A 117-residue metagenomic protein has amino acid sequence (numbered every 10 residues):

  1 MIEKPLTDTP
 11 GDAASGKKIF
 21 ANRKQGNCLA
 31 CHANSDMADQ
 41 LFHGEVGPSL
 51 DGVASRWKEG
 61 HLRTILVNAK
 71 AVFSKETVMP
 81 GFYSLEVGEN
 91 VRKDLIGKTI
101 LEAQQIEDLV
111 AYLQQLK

Functional and structural regions predicted by a protein language model:
M1-R23: Electrostatic cytochrome c docking/interface patches
E3-L6, S49-G52, L95-T99: Second-shell loop/turn segments in exported
T7-D8, Q40-L41, I100: Short helix-capping and inter-helix turn/linker motifs at the boundaries of alpha-helical repeat units
D12, K58, L101-Q105: An acidic site on a long C-lobe helix of protein kinase domains
G16, K24-S35, L62, M79 (+2 more regions): The canonical Cys-X-X-Cys-His
I19, A33-V67, V78-R92: Gly/Gly-Pro-rich "capping" loops immediately C-terminal to redox-active cysteine motifs in periplasmic/lumenal
T64-V67, F82-K117: C-terminal capping alpha-helices of c-type cytochrome domains
V72-T77: Substrate-binding/catalytic groove segments of enzymes that remodel or degrade extracellular structural polymers
